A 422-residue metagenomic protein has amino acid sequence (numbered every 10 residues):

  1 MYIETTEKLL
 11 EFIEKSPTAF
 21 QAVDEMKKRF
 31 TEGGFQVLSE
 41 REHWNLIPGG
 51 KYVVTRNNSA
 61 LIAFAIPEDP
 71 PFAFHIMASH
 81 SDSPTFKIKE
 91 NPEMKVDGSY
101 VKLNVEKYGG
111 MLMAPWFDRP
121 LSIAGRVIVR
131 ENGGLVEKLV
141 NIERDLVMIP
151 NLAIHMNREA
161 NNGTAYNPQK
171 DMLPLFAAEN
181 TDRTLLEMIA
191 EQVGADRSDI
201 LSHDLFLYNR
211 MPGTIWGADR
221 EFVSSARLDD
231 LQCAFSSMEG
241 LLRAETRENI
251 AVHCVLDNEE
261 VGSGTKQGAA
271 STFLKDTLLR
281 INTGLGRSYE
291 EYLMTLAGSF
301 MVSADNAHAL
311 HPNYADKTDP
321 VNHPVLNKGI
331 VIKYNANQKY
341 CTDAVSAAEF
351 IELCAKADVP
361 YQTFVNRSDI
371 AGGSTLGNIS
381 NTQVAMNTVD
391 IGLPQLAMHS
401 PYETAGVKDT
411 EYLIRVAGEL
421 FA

Functional and structural regions predicted by a protein language model:
M1-A422: N-terminal hydrophobic/helix-forming segments and targeting peptides
